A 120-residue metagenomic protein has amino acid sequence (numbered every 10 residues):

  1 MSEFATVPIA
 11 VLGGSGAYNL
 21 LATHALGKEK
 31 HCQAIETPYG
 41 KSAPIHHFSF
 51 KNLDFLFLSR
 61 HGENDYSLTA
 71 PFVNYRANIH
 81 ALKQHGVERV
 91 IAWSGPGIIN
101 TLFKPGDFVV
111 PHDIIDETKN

Functional and structural regions predicted by a protein language model:
S2-N120: Metabolite-binding pocket within alpha/beta catalytic cores that recognizes anionic/polar moieties
